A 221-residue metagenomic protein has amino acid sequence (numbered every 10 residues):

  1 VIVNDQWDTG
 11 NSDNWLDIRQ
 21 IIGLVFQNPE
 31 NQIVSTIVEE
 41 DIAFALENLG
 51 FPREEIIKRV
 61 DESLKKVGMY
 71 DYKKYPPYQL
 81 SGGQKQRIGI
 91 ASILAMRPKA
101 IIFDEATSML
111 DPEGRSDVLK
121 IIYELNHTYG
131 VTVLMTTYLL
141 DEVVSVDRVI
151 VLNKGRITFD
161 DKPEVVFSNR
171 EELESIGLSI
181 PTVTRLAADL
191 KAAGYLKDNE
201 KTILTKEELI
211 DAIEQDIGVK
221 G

Functional and structural regions predicted by a protein language model:
V1-D17: ABC ATPase NBD Q-loop/coupling interface
E54-Y72: Conserved ABC ATPase "signature" region
P76-L80, Q84: Conserved ABC ATPase signature
I90: Hydrophobic anchor residue at the start of the ABC signature
R97: Conserved catalytic motifs of ABC-family nucleotide-binding domains
I101-D104: Catalytic Walker B motif of ABC-type/P-loop ATPase nucleotide-binding domains
